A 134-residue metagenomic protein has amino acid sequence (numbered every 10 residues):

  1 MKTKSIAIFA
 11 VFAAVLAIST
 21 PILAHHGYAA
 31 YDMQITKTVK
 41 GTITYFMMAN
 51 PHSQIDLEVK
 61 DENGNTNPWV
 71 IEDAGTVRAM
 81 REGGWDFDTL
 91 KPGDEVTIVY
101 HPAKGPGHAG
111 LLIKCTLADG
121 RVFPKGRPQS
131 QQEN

Functional and structural regions predicted by a protein language model:
M1-A10: Bacterial N-terminal signal peptides that target proteins for export
V11-F12, I22: Cleavable N-terminal signal peptides
L23-K37: Short boundary/loop segments of OB/S1/cold-shock single-stranded nucleic-acid-binding domains
V39-I43: Conserved hydrophobic positions within beta-strands
A49-K60: Short aromatic-glycine-enriched beta-strand elements
E82-T97: Short nucleic-acid-contacting surface segments enriched for D/E, G, S/T with interspersed K/R
A103-R127: OB-fold/S1-family single-stranded nucleic acid-binding modules
